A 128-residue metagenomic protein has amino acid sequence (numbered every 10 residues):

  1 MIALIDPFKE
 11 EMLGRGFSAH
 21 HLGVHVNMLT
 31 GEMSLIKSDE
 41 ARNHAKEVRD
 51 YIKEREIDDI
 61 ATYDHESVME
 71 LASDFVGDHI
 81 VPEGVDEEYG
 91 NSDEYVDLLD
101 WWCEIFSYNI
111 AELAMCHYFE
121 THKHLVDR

Functional and structural regions predicted by a protein language model:
M1-K37, L125-R128: Short, extreme N-terminal segment that most often corresponds to the first beta-strand
A19-H21, H25-T121: Acidic, low-complexity, intrinsically disordered interaction modules
